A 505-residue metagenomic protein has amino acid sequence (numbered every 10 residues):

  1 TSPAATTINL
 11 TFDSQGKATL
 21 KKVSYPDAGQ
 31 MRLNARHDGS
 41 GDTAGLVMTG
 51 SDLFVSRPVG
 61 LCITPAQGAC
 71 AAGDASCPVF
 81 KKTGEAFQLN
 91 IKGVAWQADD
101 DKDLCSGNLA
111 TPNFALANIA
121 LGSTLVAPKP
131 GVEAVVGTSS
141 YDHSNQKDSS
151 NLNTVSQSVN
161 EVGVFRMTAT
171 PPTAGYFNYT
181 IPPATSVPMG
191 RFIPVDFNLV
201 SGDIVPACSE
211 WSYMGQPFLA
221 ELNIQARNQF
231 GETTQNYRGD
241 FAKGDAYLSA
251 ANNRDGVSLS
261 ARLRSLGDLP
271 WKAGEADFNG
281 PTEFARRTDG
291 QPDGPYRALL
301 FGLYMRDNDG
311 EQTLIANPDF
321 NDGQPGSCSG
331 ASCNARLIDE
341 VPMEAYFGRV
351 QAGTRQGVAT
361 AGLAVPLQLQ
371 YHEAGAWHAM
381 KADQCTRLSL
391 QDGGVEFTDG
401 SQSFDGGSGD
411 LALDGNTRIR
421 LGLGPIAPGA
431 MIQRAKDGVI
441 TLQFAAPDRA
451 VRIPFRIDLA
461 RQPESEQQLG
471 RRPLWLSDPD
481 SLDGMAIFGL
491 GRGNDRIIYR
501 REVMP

Functional and structural regions predicted by a protein language model:
T1-P505: Core sequence-specific DNA-binding domains of diverse transcription factors
